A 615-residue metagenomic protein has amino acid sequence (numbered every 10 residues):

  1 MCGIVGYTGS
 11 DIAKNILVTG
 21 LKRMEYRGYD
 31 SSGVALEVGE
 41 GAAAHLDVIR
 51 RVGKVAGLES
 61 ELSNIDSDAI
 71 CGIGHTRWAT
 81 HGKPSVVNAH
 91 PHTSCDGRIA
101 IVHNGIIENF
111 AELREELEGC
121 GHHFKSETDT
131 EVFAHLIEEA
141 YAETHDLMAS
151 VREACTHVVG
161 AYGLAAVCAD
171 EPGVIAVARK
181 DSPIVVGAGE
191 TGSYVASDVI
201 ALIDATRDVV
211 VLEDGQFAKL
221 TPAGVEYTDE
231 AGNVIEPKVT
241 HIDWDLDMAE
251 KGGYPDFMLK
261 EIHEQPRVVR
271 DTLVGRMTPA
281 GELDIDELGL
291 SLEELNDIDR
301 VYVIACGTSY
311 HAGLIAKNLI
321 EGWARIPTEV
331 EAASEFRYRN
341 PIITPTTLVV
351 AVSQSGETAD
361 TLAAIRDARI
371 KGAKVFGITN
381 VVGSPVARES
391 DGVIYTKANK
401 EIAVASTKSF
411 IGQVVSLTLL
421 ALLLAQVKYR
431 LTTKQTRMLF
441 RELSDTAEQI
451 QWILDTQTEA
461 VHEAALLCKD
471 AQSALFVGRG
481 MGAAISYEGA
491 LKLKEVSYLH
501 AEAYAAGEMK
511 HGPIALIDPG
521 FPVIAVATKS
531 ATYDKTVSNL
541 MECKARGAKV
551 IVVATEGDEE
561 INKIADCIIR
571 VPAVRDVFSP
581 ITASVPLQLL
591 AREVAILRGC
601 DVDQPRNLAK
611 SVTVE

Functional and structural regions predicted by a protein language model:
M1-K251, P255, R267-D299, Y338 (+4 more regions): Conserved short alpha-helical segments that host acidic/polar catalytic motifs at enzyme active sites
Y7-S10, H103, H123, A140-T144 (+15 more regions): Hydrophobic alpha-helical scaffolding
G74-V87, P279-L292, A316-V352, T358 (+1 more regions): Glycine-rich oxoanion-binding loops at beta->alpha junctions
P91-T93, V167, A176-V177, V209-V210 (+12 more regions): Replace "in large, NTP-powered and nucleic-acid-processing enzymes" with "in large, NTP-powered factors and other
T156, Q265-V269, L273-Y302, G392-P522 (+1 more regions): Active-site phosphate/pyrophosphate-binding segments
G232, K549, N562-I564, R570 (+1 more regions): Generic C-terminus detector
N296-M438, E442-D445, V526-V571, L590: Glycine-rich phosphate-binding loops that contact phosphosugars or nucleotide phosphates
